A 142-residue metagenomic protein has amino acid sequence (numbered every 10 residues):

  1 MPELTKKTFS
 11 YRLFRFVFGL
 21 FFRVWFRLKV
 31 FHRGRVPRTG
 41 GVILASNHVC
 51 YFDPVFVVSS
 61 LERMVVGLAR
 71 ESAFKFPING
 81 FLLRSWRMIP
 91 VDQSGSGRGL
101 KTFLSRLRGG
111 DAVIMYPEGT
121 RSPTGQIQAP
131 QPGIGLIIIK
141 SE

Functional and structural regions predicted by a protein language model:
L4-Y11, R15, F22-E142: Soluble catalytic domains of membrane acyltransferases
